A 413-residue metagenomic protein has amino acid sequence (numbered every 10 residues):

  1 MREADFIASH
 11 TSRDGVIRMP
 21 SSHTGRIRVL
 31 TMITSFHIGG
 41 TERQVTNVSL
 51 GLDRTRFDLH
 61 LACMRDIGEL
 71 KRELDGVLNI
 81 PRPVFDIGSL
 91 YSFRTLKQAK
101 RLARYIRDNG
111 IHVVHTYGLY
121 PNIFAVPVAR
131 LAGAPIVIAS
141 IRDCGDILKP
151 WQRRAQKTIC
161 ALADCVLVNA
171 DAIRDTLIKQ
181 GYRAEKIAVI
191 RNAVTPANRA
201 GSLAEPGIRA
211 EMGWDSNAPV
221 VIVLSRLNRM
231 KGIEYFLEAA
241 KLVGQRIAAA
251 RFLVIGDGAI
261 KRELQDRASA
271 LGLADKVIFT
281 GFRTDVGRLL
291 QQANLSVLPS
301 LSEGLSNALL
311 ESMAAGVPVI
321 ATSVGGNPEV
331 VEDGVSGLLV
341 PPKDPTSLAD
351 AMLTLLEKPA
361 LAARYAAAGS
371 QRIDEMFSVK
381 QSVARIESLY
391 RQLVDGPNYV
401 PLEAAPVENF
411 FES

Functional and structural regions predicted by a protein language model:
F6, P20-I27, T31-G39, R43-K97 (+1 more regions): N-terminal strand-loop element at the rim of the active site of nucleotide-sugar-dependent glycosyltransferases
E42-L50, P219-Q245, F252, A259-D266 (+3 more regions): A conserved mid-protein helix/loop that constitutes part of the nucleotide-sugar donor-binding site
T116-F124, I141: Short His-centered aromatic/hydrophobic patch
I138-L167, Q180: A conserved, positively charged/aromatic
A163-V189, V194-N198: A short, active-site helix/loop in glycosyltransferases that binds the activated sugar's phosphate group
F282, L301: Aromatic "clamp/platform" in nucleotide-sugar-dependent glycosyltransferases that forms part of the donor/acceptor
P318-A321, V331: Short hydrophobic beta-strand element within catalytic cores of glycosyltransferases and related nucleotide-activated
D333-G334, L338-P345, T354-P359: Conserved acidic donor-binding segment of nucleotide-sugar-dependent glycosyltransferases
